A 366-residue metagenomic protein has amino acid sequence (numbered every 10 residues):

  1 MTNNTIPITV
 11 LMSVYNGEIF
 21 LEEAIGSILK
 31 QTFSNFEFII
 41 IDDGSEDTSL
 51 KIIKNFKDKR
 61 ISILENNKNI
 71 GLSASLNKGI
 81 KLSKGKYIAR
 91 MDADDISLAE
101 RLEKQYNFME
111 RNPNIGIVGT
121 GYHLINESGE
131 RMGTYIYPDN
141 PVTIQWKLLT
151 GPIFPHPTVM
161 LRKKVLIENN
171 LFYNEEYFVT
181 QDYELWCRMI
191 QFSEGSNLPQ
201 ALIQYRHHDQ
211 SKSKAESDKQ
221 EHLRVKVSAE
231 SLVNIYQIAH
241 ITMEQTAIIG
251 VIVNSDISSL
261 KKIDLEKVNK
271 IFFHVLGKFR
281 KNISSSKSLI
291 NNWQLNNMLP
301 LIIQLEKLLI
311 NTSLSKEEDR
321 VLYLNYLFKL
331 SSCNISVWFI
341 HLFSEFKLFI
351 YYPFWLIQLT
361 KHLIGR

Functional and structural regions predicted by a protein language model:
M1-L29: N-proximal low-complexity "stem/linker" segments adjacent to membrane-targeting elements
V10, S73, K81, T120 (+2 more regions): Conserved nucleotide-sugar donor-binding catalytic segment
I19-E22, D47-N55, I96, E100: Acidic helix N-cap motif at the loop->helix transition within catalytic regions of sugar-transfer enzymes
S27, D42-K51, K68-I70, D92: A conserved acidic beta->alpha catalytic loop
N66-S83, K104: Glycine-rich, basic loop-to-helix element that forms the pyrophosphate-binding segment of sugar-nucleotide handling
I88: Short aromatic/hydrophobic "clamp" motif used to bind/position activated sugar donors
E100-M132: Conserved donor NDP-sugar-binding/catalytic core segment of glycosyltransferases
H207-R366: C-terminal subregions of glycosyltransferases and related glycan-biosynthesis enzymes
